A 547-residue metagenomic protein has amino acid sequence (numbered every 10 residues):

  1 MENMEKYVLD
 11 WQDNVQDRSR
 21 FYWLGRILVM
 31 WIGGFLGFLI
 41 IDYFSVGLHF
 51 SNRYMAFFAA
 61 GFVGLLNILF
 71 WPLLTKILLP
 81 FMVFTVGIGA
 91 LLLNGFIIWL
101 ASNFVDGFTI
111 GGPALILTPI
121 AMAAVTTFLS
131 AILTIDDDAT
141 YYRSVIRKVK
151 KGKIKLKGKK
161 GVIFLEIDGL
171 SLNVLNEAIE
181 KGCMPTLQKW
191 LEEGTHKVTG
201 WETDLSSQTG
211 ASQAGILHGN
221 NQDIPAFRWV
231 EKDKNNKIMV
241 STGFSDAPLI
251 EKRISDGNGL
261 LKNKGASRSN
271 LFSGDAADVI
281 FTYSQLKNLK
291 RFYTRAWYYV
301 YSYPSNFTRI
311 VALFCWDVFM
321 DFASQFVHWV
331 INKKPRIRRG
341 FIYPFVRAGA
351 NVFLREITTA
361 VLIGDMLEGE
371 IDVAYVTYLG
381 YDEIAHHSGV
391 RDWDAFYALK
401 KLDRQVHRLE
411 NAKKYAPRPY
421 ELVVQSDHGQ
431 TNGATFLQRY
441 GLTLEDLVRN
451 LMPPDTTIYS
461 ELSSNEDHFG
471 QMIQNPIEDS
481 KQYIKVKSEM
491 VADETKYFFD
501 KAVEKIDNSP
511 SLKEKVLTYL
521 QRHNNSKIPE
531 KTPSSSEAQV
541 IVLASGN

Functional and structural regions predicted by a protein language model:
E2-L117, A121, F128-D137: Juxtamembrane/disordered regions of integral membrane proteins
D138-T140, G219-G389, D507-S511, K515-N524 (+1 more regions): His/Asp/Glu-rich, glycine-adjacent segments that coordinate divalent cations and/or stabilize oxyanion chemistry on
Y141-T195, Q438-R439: Active-site-proximal N-terminal segment of extracellular/periplasmic enzymes that hydrolyze or transfer
L156-N176, W190, I216, D372-L379 (+4 more regions): Beta-strand elements within well-structured catalytic alpha/beta cores of enzymes that handle phosphate/sulfate esters
E177-A214, G219-D223: Short, structured active-site-proximal loop/turn typified by the sulfatase FGly-forming signature C/S-X-P-X-R
H218-E231, F292-Y299, D365, F396-R404 (+1 more regions): Acidic, His- and aromatic-enriched active-site or binding-groove loops in soluble protein domains that engage sugars
V352-I357, M366, A374, Y381-L422 (+1 more regions): A long, amphipathic alpha-helix that forms part of the scaffold/cap immediately adjacent to metal-dependent active
A412-Y420, S426-N547: Acidic/histidine-rich catalytic neighborhood
